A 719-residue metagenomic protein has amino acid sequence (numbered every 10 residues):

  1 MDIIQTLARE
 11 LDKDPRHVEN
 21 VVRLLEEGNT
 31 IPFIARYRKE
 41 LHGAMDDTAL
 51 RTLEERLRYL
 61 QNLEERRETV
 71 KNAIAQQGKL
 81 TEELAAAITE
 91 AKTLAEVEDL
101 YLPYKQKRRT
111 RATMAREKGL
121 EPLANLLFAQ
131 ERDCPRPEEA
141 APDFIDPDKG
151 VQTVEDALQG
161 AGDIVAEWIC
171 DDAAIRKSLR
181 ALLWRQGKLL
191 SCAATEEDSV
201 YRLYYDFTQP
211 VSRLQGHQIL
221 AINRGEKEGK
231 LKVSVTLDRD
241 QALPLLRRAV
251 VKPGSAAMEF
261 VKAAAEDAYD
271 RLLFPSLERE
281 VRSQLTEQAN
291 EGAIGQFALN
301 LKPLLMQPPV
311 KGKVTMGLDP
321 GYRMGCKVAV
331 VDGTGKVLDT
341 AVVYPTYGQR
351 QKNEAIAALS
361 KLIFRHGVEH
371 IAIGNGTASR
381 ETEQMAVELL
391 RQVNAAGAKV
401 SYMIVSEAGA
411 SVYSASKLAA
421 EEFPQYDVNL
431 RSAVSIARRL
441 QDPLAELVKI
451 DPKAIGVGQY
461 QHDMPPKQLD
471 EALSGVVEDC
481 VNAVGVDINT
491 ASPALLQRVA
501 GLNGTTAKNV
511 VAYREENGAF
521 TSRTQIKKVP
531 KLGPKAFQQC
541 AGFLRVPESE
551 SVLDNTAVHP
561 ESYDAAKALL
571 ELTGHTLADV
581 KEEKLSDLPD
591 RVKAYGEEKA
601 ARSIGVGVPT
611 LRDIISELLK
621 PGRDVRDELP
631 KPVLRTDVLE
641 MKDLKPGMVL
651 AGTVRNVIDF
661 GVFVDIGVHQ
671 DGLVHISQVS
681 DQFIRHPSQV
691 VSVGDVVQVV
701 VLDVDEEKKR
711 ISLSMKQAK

Functional and structural regions predicted by a protein language model:
M1-E19, E26: Generic start-of-chain signal for non-secretory N-termini
I3, E55, Q61-K79, T89 (+6 more regions): Long, highly charged, low-complexity intrinsically disordered interaction regions that mediate electrostatic DNA/RNA
R23-E26, P103, M114-E117, A221-G225 (+15 more regions): Replace "in large, NTP-powered and nucleic-acid-processing enzymes" with "in large, NTP-powered factors and other
Y37-K39, F128, D238, P320 (+11 more regions): Short, ordered loop/turn segments at secondary-structure junctions
A49-T52, Y59, L63-G317, G321-Y426 (+1 more regions): Duplex nucleic acid-engaging cores and interfaces of nucleic-acid transaction enzymes
A73, A87, E98-Y101, G225-D238 (+4 more regions): Structured, non-catalytic alpha/beta "coupling" segments that mediate domain-domain communication and provide generic
A181-K188, L318-Y322, G376-A378, I404-V412 (+5 more regions): A glycine-rich phosphate-binding loop feature that marks nucleotide/adenosyl-phosphate handling sites
V546-E550, D554-K719: Single-stranded RNA-binding regions, centering on S1/OB-family and related RNA-binding modules
